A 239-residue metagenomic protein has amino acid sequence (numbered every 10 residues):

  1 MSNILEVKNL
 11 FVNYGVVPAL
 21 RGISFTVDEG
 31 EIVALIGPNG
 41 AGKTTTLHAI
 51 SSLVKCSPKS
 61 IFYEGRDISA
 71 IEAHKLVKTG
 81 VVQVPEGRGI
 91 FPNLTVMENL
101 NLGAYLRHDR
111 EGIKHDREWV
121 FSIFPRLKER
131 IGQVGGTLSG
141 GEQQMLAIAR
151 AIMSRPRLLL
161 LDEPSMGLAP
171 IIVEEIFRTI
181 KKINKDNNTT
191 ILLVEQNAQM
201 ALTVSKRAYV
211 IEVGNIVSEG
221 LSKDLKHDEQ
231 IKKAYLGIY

Functional and structural regions predicted by a protein language model:
S2-Y239: Glycine-rich phosphate-binding loops of nucleotide-dependent enzymes
